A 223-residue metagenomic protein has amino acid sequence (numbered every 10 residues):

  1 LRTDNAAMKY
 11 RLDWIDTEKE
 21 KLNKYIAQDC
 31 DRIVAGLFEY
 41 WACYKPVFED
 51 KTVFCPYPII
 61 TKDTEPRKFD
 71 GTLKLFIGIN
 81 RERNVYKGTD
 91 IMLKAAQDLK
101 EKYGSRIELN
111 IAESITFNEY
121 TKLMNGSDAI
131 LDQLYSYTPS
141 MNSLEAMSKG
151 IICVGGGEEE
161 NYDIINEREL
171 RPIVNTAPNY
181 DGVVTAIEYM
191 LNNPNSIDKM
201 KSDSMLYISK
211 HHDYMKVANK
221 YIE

Functional and structural regions predicted by a protein language model:
R2-I33: Membrane-proximal helix-turn-helix segments that form the acceptor-binding/catalytic region of lipid-linked
E39-Y40, F54-T64: Short beta-strand->alpha-helix junction loop in the catalytic core of nucleotide-activated group-transfer enzymes
I59, E65-K87, L93: Conserved donor-binding/catalytic core segment of Leloir-type glycosyltransferases
T121, S143-S148, Y162-D163: Short alpha-helical segment that forms part of, or immediately flanks, the ligand-binding pocket in carbohydrate-active
N125-T138, I151: Acidic donor-binding loop of glycosyltransferase active sites
I152-E159: Short hydrophobic beta-strand element within catalytic cores of glycosyltransferases and related nucleotide-activated
Y162-I187: Change "using UDP/GDP/dTDP sugars" to "using nucleotide sugars
P194-I222: A charged, aromatic-enriched C-terminal amphipathic alpha-helix characteristic of glycosyltransferases across folds
